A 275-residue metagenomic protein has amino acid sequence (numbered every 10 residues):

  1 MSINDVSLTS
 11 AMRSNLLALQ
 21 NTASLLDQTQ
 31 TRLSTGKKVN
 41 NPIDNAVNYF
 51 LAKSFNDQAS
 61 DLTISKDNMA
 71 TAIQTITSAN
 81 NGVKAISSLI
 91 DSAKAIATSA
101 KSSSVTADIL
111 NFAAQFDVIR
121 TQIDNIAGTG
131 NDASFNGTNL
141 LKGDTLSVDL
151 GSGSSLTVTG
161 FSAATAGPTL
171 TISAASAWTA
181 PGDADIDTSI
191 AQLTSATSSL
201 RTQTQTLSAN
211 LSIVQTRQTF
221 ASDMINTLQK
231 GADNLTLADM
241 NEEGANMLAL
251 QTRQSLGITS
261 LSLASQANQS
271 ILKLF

Functional and structural regions predicted by a protein language model:
M1-S24, Q28, S34-A238, E242 (+1 more regions): Amphipathic alpha-helical coiled-coil/heptad-repeat segments
